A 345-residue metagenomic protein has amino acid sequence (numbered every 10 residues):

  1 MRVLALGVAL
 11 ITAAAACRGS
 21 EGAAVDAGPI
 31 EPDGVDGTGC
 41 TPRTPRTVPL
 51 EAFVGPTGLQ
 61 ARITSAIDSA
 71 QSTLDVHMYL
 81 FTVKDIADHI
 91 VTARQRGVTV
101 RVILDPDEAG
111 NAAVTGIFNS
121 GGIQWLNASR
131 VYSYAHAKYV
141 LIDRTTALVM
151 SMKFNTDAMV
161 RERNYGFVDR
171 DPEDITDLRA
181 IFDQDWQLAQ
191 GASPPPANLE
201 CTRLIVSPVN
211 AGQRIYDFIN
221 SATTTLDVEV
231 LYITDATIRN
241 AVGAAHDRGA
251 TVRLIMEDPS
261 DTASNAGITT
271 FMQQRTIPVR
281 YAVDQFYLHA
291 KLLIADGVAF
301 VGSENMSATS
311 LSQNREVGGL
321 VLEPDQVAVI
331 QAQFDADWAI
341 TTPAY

Functional and structural regions predicted by a protein language model:
M1, A5-C40: Ser/Thr-rich, Pro/Gly/Ala-heavy low-complexity intrinsically disordered linkers and tails of secreted extracellular
G34-Q71, H77-A222, A236-A241, D247-P324 (+2 more regions): HKD-type phospholipase D/PLD-like phosphodiesterase module
T225: Active-site beta-loop-alpha substructure in enzyme catalytic cores, prototypically the cysteine-centered nucleophile
Y232-I233: Long, repeat-rich segments with strong aromatic
A336-Y345: Charged phosphate-binding loop/patch that engages nucleotide di/tri-phosphates or the phosphate backbone of nucleic
